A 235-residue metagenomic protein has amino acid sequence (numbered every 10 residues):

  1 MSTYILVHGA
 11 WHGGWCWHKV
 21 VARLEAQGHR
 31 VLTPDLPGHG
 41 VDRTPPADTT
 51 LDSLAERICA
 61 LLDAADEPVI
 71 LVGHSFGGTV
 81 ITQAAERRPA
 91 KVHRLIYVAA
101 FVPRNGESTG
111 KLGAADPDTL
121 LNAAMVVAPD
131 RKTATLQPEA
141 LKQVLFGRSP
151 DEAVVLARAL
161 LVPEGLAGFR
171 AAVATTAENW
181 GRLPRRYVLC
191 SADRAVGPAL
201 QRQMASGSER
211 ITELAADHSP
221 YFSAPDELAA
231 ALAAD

Functional and structural regions predicted by a protein language model:
S2-R43, D66: Conserved HGGG/HGGXW glycine-rich cap/lid loop of the alpha/beta-hydrolase fold
R30, L36-I70, E86-R87, G110-A114: Active-site loop/oxyanion-hole signature of alpha/beta-hydrolase fold enzymes
G73-G77, I81: Gly/Ala-rich beta-loop-alpha elbow adjacent to hydrolase catalytic centers
E86, K91-D130, A134, P138 (+4 more regions): Flexible "cap/lid" loop of the alpha/beta hydrolase fold
L156-E178: Active-site nucleophile elbow and catalytic-triad environment of alpha/beta-hydrolase enzymes
R182-L189: Catalytic His-Asp charge-relay segment
C190-A215, F222, D235: Conserved loop-alpha-helix segment in the C-terminal half of the alpha/beta-hydrolase fold that carries the catalytic
